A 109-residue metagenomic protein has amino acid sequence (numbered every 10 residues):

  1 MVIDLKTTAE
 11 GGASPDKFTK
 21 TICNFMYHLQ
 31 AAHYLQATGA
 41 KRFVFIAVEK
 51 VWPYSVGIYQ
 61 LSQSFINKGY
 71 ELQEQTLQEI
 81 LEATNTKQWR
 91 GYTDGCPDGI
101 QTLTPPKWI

Functional and structural regions predicted by a protein language model:
M1-F18: Conserved catalytic cores of phosphodiester-cleaving nucleases, focusing on short active-site segments
A13-A32: A beta-strand-loop signature enriched in Asp, Gly, Thr, and Trp that corresponds to the sialidase/neuraminidase Asp-box
T21-C23, H33-I109: Metal-dependent nuclease catalytic regions and adjoining charged, substrate-binding loops involved in nucleic-acid end
